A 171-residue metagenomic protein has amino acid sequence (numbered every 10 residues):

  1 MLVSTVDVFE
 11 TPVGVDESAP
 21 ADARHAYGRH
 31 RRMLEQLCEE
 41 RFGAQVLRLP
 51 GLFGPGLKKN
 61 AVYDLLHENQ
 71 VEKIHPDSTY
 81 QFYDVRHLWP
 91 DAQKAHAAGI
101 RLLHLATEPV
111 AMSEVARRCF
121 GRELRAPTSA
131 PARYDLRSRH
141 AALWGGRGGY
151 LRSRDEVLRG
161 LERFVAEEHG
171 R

Functional and structural regions predicted by a protein language model:
M1-R24: Conserved Rossmann-fold NAD(P)-dependent oxidoreductase catalytic core, especially the SDR/UDP-sugar
V6-F9, G51-G54, T79-Y80, E108-A111: Short, solvent-exposed loop/turn segments at secondary-structure junctions
E10-G14, G56-K58, E114-A116: Short glycine-/acidic-enriched loop or helix-start segments at secondary-structure transitions that form or flank
R24, Q36-F82, H87: NAD(P)-dependent short-chain dehydrogenase/reductase
Y27: Catalytic tyrosine of NAD(P)H-dependent dehydrogenase/reductases that use a Tyr as the general acid/base
H30: Active-site helix of classical SDR
W89-A142, D155, R159-R171: Mid/C-terminal beta-alpha module of Rossmann-like enzyme folds, strongest in SDR-family dehydrogenases/epimerases
